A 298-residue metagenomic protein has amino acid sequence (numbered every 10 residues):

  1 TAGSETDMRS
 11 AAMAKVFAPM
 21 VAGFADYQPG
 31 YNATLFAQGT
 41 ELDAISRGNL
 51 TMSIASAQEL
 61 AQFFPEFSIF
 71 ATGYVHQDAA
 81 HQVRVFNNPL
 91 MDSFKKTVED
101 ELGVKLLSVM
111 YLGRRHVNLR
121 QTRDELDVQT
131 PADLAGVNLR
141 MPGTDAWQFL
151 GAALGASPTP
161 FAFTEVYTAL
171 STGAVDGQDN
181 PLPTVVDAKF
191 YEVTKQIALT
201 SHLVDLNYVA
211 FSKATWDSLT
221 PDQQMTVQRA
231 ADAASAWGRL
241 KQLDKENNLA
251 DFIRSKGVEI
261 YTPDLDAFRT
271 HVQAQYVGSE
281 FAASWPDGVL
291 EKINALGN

Functional and structural regions predicted by a protein language model:
T1-H81, D100, K105-N298: N-terminal secretory/targeting leader peptides
A79-V98: A gly/proline- and charged-residue-enriched helix-loop-helix capping module
